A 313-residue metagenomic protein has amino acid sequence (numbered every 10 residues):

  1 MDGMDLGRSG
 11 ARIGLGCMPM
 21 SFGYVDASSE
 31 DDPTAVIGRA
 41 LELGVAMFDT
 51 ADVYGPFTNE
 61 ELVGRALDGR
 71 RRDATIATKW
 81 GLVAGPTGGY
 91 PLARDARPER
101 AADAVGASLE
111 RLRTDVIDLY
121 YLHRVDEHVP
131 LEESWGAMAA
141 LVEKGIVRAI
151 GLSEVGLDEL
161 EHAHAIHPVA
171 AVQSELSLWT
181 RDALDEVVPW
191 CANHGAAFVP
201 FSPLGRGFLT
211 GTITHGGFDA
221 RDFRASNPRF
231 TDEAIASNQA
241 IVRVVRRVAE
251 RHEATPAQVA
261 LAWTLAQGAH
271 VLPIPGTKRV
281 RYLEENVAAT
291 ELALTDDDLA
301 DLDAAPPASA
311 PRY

Functional and structural regions predicted by a protein language model:
M1-A74, P311: N-terminal binding-site loop/beta-alpha segment at the start of enzyme catalytic domains that lines or forms
L6-Y24, A77-L92, V116, Y121: N-terminal small/glycine-rich loop or linker at the start of catalytic domains across soluble metabolic enzymes
L15-C17, T50, L119-L122, L152 (+2 more regions): Conserved beta-strand positions
V25-D32, T58, L62, L92-R100 (+2 more regions): Alpha-helix N-cap and loop-to-helix initiation/capping positions
A27-A40, A96-L112, G156-E161: Short, acidic/polar
G64-T78, G136, A140, K144: Alpha-helix-loop-beta-strand connector modules within alpha/beta enzyme cores
L109-E127: Active-site groove signature of glycoside hydrolases
V125, V129-Y313: Beta/alpha (TIM)-barrel catalytic core signal, keyed to glycine-rich beta->alpha loops juxtaposed to Asp/Glu that bind
